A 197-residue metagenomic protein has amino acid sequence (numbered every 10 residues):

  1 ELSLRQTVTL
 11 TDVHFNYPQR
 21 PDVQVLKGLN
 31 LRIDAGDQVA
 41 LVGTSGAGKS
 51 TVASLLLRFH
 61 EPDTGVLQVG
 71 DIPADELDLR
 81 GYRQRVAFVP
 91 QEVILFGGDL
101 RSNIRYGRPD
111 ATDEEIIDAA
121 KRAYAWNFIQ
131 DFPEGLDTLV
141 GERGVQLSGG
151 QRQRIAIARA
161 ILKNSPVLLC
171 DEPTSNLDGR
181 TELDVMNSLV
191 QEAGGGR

Functional and structural regions predicted by a protein language model:
L2-R197: ABC-type nucleotide-binding domain
